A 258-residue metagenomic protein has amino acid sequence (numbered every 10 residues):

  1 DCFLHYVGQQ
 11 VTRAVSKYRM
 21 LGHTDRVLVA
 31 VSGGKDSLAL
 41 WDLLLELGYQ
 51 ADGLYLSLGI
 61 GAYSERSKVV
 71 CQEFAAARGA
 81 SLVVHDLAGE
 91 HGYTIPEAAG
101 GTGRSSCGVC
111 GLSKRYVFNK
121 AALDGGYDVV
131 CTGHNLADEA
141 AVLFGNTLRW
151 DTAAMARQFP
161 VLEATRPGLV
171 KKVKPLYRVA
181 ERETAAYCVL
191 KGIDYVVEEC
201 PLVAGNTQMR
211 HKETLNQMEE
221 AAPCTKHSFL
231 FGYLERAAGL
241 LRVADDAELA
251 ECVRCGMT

Functional and structural regions predicted by a protein language model:
D1-C2, E251-C255: Short cysteine-rich clusters marking metal-coordination/redox-active sites
D1-H5, S228-A237: Short, structured interface segments
D1-R157, V161, T165-L169, Y177-K191: ATP-dependent adenylation/nucleotidyltransferase module used to activate substrates
T24-D25, S228, A244-E248: Short coil/turn segments at secondary-structure boundaries
F118, E248-E251: Short metal-coordination and nucleic-acid-contact micro-motifs, chiefly zinc-binding Cys/His arrays
G133, A137, C200-A204, D245: Conserved phosphate/pyrophosphate-binding and hydrolysis machinery centered on Walker-type P-loop NTPases, extending
V179-F231: Mid-to-C-terminal catalytic subdomains of enzymes that bind/position adenosyl phosphate moieties or nucleic-acid
A238-L249, G256-T258: Short, flexible, mixed-charge glycine/proline-rich loop motifs that serve as phosphate/nucleic-acid-contacting
